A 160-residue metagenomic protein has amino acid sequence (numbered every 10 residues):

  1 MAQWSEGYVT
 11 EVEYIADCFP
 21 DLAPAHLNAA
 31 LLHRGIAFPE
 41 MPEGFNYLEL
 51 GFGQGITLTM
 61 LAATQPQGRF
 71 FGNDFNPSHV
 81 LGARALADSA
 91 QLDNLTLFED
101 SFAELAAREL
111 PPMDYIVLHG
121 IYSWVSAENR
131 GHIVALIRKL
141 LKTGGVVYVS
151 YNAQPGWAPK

Functional and structural regions predicted by a protein language model:
M1-A106, Q154-P159: N-terminal charged/capping segments associated with class I S-adenosyl-L-methionine
A107-Y115: A short acidic, Gly/Pro-enriched loop at the edge of an enzyme's catalytic core that lines a small-molecule cofactor
D114-E128: A short SAM/SAH-binding and catalytic strip from SAM-dependent methyltransferases
G131-T143: A short glycine-rich, Lys/Arg-flanked "PGG" loop and its adjoining helix->strand segment in the class I
G144-Y151: Conserved beta-strand signature within the Rossmann-like core of class I S-adenosyl-L-methionine
